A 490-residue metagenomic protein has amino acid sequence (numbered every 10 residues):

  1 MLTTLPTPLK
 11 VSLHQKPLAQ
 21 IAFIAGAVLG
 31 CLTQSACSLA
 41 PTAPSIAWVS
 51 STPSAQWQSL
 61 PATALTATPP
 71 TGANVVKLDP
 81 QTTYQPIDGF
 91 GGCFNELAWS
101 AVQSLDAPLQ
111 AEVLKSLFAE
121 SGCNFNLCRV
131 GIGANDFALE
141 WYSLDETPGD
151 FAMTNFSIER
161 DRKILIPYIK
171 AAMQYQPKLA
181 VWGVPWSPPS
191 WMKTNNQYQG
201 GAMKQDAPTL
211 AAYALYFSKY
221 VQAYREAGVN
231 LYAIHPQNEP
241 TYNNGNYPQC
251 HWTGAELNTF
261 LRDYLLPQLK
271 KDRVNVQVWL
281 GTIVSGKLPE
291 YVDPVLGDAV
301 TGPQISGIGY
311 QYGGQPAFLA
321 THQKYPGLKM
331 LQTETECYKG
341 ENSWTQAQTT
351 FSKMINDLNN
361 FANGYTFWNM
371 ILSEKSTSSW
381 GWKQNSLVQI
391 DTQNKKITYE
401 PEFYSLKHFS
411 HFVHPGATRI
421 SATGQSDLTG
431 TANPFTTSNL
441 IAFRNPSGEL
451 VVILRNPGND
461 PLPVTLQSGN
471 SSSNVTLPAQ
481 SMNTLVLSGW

Functional and structural regions predicted by a protein language model:
M1, L18, G30-A43: Bacterial Sec-dependent N-terminal signal peptides
T4-F23: Bacterial N-terminal signal peptides that target proteins for export
A43-L60, A67-N74, L78, V181-G183 (+3 more regions): Substrate-binding and catalytic surfaces of secreted/luminal carbohydrate-active proteins
W57-L231, D263: N-terminal catalytic cores of secreted or lumenal carbohydrate-active enzymes
F94, I132, N238, Q311-Y312 (+1 more regions): Residues that line or immediately flank small-molecule/substrate-binding pockets and catalytic motifs
G133, V184-W186, P236-E239, T282-I283: Short, well-ordered beta-to-alpha junction loops that form the rim of enzyme active sites and present histidine/acidic
F137-W141, P189-N196, P240-G245, L288-E290 (+1 more regions): Short acidic/His/Gly/Ser-rich catalytic and metal-binding motifs that mark active-site loops of diverse hydrolases
T194-D206, E239-T253: Active-site-proximal beta-alpha loop/turn segments in soluble metabolic enzymes
